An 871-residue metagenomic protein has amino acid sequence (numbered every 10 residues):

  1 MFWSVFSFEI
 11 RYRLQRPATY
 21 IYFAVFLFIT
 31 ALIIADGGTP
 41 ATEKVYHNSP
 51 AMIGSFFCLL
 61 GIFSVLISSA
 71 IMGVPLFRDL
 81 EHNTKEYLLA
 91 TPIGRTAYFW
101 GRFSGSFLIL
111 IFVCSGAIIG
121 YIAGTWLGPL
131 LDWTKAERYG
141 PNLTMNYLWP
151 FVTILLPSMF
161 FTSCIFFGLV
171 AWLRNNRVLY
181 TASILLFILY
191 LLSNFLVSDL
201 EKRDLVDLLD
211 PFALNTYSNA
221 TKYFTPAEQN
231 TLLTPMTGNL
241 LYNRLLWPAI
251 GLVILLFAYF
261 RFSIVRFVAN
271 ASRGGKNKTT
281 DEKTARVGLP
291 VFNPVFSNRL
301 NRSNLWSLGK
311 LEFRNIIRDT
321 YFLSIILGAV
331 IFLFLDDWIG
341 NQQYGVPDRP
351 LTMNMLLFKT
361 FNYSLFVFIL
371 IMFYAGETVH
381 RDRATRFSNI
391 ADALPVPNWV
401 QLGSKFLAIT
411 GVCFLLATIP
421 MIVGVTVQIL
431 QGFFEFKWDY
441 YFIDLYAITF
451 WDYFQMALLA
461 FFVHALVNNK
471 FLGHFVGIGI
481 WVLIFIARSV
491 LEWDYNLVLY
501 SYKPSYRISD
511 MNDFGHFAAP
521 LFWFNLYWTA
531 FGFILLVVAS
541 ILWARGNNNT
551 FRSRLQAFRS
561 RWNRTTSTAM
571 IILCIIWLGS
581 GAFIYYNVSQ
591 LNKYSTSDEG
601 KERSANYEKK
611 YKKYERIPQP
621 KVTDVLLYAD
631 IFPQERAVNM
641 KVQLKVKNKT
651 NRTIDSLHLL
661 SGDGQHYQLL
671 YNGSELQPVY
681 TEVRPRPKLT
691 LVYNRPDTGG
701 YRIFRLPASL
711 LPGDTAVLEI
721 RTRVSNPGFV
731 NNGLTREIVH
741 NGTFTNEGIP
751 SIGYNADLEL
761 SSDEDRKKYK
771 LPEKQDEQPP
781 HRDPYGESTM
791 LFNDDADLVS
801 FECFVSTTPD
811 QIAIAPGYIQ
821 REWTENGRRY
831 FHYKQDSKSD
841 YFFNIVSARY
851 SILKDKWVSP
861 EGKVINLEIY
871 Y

Functional and structural regions predicted by a protein language model:
M1-D79, I119, P248, L255-R383 (+3 more regions): Hydrophobic alpha-helical transmembrane segments
S4, V74-F112, G376-V412: Helix-loop-helix units of permease transmembrane domains in multi-pass membrane transporters, especially ABC
A24, T30-A70, W100-R174, D337-W338 (+3 more regions): Secretory targeting signals
D36-P50, W133-T134, R138-Y139, R177-R261 (+4 more regions): Terminal transmembrane helical anchor/hairpin motif
I154, I654, G664-H740, T789-M790: A surface-exposed beta-strand-loop module
T565-R636, D763-D765, Y769-D776, L791-D795: N-terminal, polar/Ser/Thr-rich
R603-S604, E719-R849: Extended, low-hydrophobicity, Ser/Thr/Pro/Gly-biased non-transmembrane segments
V646-N651: Asparagine-centered strand-capping/turn motif at beta-strand->loop junctions
